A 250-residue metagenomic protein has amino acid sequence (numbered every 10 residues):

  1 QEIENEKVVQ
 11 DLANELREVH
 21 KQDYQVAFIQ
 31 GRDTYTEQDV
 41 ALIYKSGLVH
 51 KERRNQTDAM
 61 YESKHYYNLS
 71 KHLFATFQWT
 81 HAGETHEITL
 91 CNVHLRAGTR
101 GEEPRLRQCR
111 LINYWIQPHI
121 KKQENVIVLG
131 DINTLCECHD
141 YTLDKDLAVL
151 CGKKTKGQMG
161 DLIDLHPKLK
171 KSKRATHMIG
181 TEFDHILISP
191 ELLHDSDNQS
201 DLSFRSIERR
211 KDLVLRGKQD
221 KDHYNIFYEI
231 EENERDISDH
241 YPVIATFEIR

Functional and structural regions predicted by a protein language model:
E2-E87: Structured beta-strand-rich core segments of catalytic domains in phosphoester-bond hydrolases
I3, L95, D131-N133: Active-site metal-binding loops of divalent metal-dependent hydrolases
N5-V8, L12, D39, R105-Q108 (+4 more regions): Stable alpha-helical elements in mature extracytoplasmic
K7-D11, Y35-T36, T99-E102, L135-D140 (+1 more regions): Extracytoplasmic/secreted cell-surface and envelope-processing proteins
V40-L42, H72-T76, N92, H185-I186 (+1 more regions): Conserved hydrophobic/aromatic beta-strand scaffold that supports enzyme active sites
Y67, P118-V126, T134-R250: Metal-dependent phosphoester-hydrolase catalytic domains
H86-G101: Active-site His/acidic residue clusters
E102-Q123: A long, amphipathic alpha-helix that forms part of the scaffold/cap immediately adjacent to metal-dependent active
